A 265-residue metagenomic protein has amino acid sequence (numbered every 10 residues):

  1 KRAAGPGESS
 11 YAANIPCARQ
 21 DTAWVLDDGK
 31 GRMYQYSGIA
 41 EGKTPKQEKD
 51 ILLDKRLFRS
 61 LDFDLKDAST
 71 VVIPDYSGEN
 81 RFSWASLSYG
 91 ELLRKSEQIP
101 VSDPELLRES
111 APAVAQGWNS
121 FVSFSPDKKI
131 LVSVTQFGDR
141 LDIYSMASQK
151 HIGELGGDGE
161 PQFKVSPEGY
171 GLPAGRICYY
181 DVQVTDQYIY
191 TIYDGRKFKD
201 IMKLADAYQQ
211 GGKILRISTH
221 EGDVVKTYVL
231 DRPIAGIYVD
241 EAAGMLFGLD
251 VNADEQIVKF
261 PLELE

Functional and structural regions predicted by a protein language model:
K1-S9, E48-K55, L92-G117, K150-A174 (+1 more regions): Surface-exposed loop and turn segments in beta-propeller and other repeat-based domains that flank or scaffold
A13-A18, L61-D67, A113-K129, A174-T185 (+1 more regions): Structural signature of eukaryotic scaffold interfaces centered on beta-propeller domains
C17, V25-G29, I73-G78, S125 (+3 more regions): Conserved beta-strand positions in repeat-built beta-propeller and related beta-rich domains
G29-P74: Asp-box/WD-like beta-propeller blade repeats and closely related beta-sheet repeat scaffolds
G38-E41, L87-G90, S145-S148, S218-E221 (+1 more regions): Short loop/turn segments that connect beta-strands within beta-propeller blades
W84-S88, L204-G222, P261: Beta-propeller blade signature
T191-Q210, Q256-F260: Short, conserved, GDST-rich strand-edge loop motifs in beta-rich repeat architectures
D240-E265: Blade-level signature of beta-propeller repeat domains, shared across WD40, Kelch, NHL, RCC1 and BNR/Asp-box propellers
